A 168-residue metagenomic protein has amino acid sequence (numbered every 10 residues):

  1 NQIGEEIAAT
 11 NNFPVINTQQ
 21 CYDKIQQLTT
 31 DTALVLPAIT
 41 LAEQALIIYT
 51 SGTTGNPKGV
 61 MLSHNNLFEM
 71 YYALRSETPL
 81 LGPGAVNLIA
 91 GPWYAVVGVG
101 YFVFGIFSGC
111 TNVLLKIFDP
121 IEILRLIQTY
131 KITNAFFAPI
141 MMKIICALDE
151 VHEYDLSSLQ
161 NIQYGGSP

Functional and structural regions predicted by a protein language model:
N1, P14-T18, K58-M61, I89 (+1 more regions): Short beta-strand->loop structural element characteristic of the AMP-binding/adenylate-forming
I3-L41: ANL superfamily adenylate-forming
T10-N12, S108-G109, S158: Short, structured coil segments at secondary-structure junctions
D31-Y49, N56, L80-V86: Conserved pre-ATP/AMP-binding loop-to-beta segment of ANL
A45-Y72: Conserved AMP-binding A3 loop
T53, G109, G166: Conserved G/P- and acidic residue-centered "switch" motifs that form tight phosphate/ATP-binding loops in soluble
F68-V86, Y94-T133, L148: Conserved AMP-binding/adenylation subdomain of ANL enzymes
G91, I132-P168: Adenylate-forming
